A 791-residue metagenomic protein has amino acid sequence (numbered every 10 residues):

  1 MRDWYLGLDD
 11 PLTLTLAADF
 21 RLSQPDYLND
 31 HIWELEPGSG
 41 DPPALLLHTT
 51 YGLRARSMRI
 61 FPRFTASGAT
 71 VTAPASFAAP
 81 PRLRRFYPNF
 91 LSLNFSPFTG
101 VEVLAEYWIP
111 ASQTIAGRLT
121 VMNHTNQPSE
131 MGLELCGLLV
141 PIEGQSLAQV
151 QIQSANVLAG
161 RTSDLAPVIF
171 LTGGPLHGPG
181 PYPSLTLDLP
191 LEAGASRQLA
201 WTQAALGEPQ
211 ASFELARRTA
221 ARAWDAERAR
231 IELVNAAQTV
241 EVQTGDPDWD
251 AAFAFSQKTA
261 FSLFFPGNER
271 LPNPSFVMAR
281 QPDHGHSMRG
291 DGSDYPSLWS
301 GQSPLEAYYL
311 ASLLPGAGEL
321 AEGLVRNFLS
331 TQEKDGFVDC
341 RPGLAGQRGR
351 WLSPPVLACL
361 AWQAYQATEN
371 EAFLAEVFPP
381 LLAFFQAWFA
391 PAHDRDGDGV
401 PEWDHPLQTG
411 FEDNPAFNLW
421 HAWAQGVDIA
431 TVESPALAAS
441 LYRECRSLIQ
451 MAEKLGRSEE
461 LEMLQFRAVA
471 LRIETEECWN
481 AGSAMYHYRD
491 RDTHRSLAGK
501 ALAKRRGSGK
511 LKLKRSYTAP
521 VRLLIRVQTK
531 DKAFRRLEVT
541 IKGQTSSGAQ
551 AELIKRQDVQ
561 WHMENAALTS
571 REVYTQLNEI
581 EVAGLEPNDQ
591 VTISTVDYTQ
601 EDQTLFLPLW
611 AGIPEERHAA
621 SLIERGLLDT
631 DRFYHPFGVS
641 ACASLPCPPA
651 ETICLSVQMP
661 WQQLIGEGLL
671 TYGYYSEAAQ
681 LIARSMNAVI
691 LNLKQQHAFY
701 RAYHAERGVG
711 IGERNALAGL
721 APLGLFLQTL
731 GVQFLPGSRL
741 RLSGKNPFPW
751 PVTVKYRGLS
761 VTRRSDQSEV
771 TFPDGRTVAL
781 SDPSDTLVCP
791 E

Functional and structural regions predicted by a protein language model:
M1-A254, A503-V596, M686, G710-L720 (+1 more regions): Terminal accessory carbohydrate-recognition/targeting modules of carbohydrate-active enzymes
Q127-G132, A321-E322, T368-F378, F389-V400: Short secondary-structure capping/junction motifs at helix and strand boundaries
E143, K334-V338, A387-D396, I473-A484 (+1 more regions): Secretory-pathway/luminal and periplasmic proteins that interact with or process carbohydrate-rich
P190-T219, G292-P296, D335, D339-V356 (+5 more regions): The feature captures the catalytic groove of carbohydrate-active enzymes
F213-R228, D248-F255, A317-S330, E371-F389 (+6 more regions): Extended, well-ordered alpha-helical scaffold segments
L233-E376, E433, T599-P614, A620 (+2 more regions): Substrate-binding groove/exosite segments of carbohydrate-active enzymes
V242-A260, N268-P272, F466-R491, S508-Y517: Gly/Pro-rich turn-and-neighbor structural signature
L455-L497, P520-R522, Q528-T599, Q603-F606 (+3 more regions): Non-catalytic carbohydrate-binding regions of carbohydrate-active enzymes
